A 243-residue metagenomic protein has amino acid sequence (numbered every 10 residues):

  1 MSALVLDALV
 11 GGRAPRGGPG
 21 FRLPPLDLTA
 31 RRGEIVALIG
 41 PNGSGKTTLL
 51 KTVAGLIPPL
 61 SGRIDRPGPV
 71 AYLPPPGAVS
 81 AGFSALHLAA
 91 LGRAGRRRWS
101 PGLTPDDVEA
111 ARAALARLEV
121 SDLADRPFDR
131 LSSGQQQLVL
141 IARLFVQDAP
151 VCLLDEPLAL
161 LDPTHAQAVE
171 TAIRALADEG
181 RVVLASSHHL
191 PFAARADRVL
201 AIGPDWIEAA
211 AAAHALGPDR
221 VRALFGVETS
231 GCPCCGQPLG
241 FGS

Functional and structural regions predicted by a protein language model:
I39-P41: The feature captures the beta-strand-to-loop junction immediately N-terminal to the Walker
A54: Helix-to-loop junction immediately C-terminal to a conserved catalytic motif
P105-L123: Conserved ABC ATPase "signature" region
P127-L131: Conserved ABC ATPase signature
C152-E156: Catalytic Walker B motif of ABC-type/P-loop ATPase nucleotide-binding domains
A196-A212: H-loop (His-switch) and adjacent beta-strand-loop-beta switch element of ABC-type ATPase nucleotide-binding domains
H214, P218-S243: ABC ATPase nucleotide-binding domains
